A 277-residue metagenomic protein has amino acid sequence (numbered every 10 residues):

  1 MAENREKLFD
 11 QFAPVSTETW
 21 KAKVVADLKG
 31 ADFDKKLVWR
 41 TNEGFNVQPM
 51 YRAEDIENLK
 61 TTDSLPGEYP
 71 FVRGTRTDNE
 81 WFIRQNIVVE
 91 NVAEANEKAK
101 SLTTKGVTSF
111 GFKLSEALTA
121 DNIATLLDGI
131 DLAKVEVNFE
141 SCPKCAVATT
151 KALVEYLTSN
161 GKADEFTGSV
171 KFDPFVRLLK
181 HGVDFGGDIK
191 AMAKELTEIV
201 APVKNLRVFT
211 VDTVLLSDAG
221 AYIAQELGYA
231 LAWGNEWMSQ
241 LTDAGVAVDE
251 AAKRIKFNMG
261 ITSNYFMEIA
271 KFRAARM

Functional and structural regions predicted by a protein language model:
A2-G260: Catalytic alpha/beta active-site cores
G234, I255-M277: Glycine-rich anion/phosphate-binding loop at the beta-strand->alpha-helix junction
